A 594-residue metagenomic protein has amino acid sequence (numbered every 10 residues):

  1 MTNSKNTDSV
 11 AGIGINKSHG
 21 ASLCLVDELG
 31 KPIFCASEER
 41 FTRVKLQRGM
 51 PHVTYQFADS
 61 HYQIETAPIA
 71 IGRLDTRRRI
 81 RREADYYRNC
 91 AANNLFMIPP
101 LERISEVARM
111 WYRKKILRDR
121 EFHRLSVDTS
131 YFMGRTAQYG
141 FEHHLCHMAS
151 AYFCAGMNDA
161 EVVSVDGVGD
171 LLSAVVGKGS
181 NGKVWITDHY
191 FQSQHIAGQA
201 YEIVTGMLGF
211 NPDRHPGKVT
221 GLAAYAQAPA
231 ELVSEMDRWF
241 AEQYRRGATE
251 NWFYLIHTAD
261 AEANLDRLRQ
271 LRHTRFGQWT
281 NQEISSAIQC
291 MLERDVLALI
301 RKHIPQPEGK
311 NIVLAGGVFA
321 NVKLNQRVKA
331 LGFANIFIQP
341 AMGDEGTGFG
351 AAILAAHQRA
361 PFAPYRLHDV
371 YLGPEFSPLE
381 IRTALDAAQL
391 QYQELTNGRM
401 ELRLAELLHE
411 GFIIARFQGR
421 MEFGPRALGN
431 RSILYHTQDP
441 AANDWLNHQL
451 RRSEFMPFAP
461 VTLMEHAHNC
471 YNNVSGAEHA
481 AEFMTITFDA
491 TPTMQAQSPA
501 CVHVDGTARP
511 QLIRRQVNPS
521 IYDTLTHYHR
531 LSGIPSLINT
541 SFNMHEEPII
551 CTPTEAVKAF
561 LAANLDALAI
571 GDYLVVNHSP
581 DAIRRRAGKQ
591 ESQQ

Functional and structural regions predicted by a protein language model:
N6-G12: Extreme N-terminal starter segment of soluble prokaryotic enzymes
G12, N16-V44, C90-N93, P99 (+7 more regions): Flexible beta->alpha loop and helix N-cap segments adjacent to enzyme active/binding sites
A21-S22, D27-S130, A226, A230-A261 (+2 more regions): Conserved active-site "lid/cap" helical segment
Q63-I64, M157, H303-E308, E410: Glycine-rich phosphate-binding loop signature in dinucleotide/nucleotide-binding domains
I64-T76, Q138, E308-G317, A415: Short glycine-rich phosphate-binding loop at a beta-alpha junction
S105-G156, L172-A174: Active-site neighborhood for divalent-cation/phosphate handling
Q138-F141, T274, Q278-R294, R514 (+1 more regions): Short acidic-aromatic active-site loops that bind/stabilize oxyanions
S286-K310: Phosphate/ATP-binding catalytic cores across multiple sugar-kinase/actin-like superfamilies, primarily ASKHA
